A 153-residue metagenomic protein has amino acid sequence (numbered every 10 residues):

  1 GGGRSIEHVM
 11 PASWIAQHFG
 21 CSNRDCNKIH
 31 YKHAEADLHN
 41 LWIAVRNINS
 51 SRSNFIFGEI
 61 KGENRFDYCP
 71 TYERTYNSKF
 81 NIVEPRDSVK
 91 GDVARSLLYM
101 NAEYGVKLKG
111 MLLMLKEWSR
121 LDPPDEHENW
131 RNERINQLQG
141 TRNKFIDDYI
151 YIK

Functional and structural regions predicted by a protein language model:
G1-S5, V9-K153: Domain-level detector of nuclease and nuclease-like folds in predominantly extracellular/periplasmic contexts
